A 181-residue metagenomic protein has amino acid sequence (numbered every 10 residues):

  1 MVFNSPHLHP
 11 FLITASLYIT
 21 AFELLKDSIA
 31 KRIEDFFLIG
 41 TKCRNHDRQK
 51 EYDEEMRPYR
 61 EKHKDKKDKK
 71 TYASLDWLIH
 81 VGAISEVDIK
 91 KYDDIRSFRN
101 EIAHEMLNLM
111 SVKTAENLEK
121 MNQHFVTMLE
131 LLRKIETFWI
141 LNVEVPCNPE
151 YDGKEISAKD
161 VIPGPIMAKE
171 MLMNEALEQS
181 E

Functional and structural regions predicted by a protein language model:
M1-I79, I84-E181: Amphipathic alpha-helical interface elements
